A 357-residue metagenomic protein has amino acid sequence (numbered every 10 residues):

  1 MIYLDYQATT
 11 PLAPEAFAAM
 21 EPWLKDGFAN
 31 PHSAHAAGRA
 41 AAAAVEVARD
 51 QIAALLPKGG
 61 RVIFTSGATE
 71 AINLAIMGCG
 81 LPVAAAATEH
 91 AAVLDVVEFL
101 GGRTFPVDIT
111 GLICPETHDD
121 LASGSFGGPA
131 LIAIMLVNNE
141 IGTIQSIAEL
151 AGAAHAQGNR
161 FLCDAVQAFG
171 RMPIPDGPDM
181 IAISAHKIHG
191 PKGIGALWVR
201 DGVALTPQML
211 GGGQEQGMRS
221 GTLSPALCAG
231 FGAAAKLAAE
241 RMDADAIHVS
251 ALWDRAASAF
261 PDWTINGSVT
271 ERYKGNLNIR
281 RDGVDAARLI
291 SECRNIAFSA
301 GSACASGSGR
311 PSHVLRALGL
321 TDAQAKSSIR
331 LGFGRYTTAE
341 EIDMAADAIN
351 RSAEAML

Functional and structural regions predicted by a protein language model:
M1-L357: Pyridoxal 5′-phosphate
